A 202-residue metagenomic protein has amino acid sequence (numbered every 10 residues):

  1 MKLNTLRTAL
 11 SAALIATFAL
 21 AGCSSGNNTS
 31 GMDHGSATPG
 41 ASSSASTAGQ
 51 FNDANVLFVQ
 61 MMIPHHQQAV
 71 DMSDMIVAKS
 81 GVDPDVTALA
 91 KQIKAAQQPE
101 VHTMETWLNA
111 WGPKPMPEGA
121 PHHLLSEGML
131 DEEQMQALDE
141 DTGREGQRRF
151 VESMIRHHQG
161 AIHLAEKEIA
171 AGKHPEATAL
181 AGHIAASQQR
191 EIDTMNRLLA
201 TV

Functional and structural regions predicted by a protein language model:
M1-L10: Bacterial N-terminal signal peptides that target proteins for export
A13: Short, flexible, mixed-charge glycine/proline-rich loop motifs that serve as phosphate/nucleic-acid-contacting
A19-G22: C-terminal motif of bacterial Sec signal peptides marking the signal peptidase cleavage site
S25-V202: All-alpha RGS (Regulator of G-protein Signaling) helical domain and cognate RGS-like helical scaffolds
